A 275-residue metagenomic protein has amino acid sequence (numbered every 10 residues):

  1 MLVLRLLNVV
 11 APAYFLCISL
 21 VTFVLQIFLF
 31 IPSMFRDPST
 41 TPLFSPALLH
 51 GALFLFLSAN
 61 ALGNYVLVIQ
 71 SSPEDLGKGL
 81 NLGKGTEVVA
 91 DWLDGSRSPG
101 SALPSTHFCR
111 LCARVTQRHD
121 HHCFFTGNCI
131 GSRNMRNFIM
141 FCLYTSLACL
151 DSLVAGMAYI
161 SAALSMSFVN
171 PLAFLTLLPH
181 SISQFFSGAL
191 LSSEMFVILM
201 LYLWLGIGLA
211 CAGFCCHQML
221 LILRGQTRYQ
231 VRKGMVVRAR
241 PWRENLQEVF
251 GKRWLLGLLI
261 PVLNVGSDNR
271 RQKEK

Functional and structural regions predicted by a protein language model:
M1-K275: Membrane-associated feature with strongest affinity for ZDHHC
